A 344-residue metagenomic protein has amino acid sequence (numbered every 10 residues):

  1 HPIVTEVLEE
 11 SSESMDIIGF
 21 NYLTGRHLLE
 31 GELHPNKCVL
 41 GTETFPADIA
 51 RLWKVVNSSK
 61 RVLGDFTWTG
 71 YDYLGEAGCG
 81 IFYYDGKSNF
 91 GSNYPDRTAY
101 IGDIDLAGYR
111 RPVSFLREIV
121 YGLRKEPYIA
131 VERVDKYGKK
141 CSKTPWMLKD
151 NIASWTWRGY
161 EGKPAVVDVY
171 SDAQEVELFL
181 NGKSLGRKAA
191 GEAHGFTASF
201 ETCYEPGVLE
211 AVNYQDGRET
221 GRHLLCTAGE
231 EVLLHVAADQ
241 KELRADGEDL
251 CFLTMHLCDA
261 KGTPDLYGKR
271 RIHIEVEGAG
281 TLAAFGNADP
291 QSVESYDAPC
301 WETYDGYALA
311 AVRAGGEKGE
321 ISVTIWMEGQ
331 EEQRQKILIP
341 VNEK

Functional and structural regions predicted by a protein language model:
H1, E9-E248, A260-D265: Substrate-binding clefts and catalytic carboxylate motifs of secreted carbohydrate-active enzymes
E175-K183, K269-A283: Extended low-complexity, serine/threonine- and proline-enriched intrinsically disordered segments
K188-A190, V232-H235, E275-Q291: Short aromatic-acidic-glycine turn motif
A198-Y204, D297-G316: Short, hydrophobic beta-strand segments
E205-L209, C251, E317-I321: Exposed beta-strand face motif in extracellular beta-rich ectodomains
N213, L257, I325-M327: Conserved structural position at the C-terminal beta-strand of extracellular beta-sandwich adhesion modules
Q215-T220, E328-K336: Short acidic/polar inter-strand loop motif in beta-rich domains
R222-G229, Q333-K344: Short beta-strand elements
